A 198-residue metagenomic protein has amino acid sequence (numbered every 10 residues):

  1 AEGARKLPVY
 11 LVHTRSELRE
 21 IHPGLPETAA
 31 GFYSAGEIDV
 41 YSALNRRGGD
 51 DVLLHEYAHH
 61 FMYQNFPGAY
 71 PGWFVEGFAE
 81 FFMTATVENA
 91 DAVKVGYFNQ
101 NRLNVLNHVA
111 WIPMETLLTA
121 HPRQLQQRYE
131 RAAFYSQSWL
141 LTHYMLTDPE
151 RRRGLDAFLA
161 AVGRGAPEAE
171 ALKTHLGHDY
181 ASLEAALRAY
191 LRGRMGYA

Functional and structural regions predicted by a protein language model:
A1-P71, T86-E88, A120, Q124-R128 (+2 more regions): Juxtacatalytic substrate-recognition/specificity segment
G3, G49-Y57, F74-F78, N99-R102 (+6 more regions): Stable alpha-helical elements in mature extracytoplasmic
S16, N65, A69-L117, D179-R188: Post-HExxH zinc-binding segment in Zn-dependent metallohydrolases
G77, F81, A157-A161, H175 (+1 more regions): Short acidic/histidine-centered micro-motifs embedded in hydrophobic/aromatic stretches that mark compact functional
E88, R151, G196-Y197: Intrinsically disordered or highly flexible coil/loop and linker segments, enriched in small and charged/polar residues
H108-K173: Active-site-proximal alpha-helical
R164-A198: Beta/coil-rich, acidic/histidine-enriched accessory regions frequently appended to metallopeptidases
